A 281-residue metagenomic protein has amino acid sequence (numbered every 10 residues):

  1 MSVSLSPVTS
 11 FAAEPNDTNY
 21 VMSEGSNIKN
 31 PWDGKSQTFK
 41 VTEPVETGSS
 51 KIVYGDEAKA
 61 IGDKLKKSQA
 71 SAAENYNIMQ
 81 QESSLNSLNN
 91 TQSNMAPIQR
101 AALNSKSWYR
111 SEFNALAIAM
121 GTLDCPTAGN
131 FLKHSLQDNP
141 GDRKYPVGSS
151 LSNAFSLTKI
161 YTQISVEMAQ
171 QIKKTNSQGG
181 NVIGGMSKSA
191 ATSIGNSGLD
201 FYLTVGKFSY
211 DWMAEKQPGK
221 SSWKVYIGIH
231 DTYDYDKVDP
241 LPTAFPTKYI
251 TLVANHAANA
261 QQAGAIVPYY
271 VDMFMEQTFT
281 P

Functional and structural regions predicted by a protein language model:
S2-S23: Sec-dependent signal peptide cleavage junction
S10, P140, S221: Functionally constrained cores in energy, signaling, and assembly domains
T18-D211: Membrane-inserting hydrophobic helices used for pore formation or membrane fusion
A191-T243: Acidic, glycine-rich flexible loop segments
Q217-K220, D231-P281: Active-site or metal-binding loop neighborhoods of secreted/extracellular toxin and effector enzymes
